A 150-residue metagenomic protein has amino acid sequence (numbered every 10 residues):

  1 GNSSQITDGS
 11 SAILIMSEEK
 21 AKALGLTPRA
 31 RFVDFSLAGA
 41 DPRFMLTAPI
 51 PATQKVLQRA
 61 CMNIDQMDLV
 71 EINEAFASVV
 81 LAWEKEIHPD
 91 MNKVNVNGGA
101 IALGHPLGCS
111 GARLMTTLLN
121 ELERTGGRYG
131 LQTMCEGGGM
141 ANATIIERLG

Functional and structural regions predicted by a protein language model:
G1-G150: Claisen-condensing/thiolase-fold acyl-transfer catalytic domains that form or cleave C-C bonds in fatty acid
